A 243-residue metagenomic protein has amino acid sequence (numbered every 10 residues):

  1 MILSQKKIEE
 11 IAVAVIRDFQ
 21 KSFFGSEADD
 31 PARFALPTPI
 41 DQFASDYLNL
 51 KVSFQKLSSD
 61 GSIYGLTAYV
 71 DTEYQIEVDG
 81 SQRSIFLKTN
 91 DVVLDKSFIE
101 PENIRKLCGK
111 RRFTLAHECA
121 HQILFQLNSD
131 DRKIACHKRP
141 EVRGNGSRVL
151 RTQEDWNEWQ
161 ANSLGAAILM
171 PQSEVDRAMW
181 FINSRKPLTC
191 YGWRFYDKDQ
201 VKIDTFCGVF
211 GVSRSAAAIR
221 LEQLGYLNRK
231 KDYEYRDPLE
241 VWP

Functional and structural regions predicted by a protein language model:
M1-P243: Active-site hotspot residues in diverse enzymes, especially metal/ion-binding acidic/histidine motifs
